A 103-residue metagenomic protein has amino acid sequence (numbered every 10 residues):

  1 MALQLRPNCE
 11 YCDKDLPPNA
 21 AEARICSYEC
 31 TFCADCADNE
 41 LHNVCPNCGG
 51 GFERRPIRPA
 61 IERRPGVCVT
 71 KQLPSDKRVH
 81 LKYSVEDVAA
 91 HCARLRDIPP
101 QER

Functional and structural regions predicted by a protein language model:
M1-R103: Intrinsically disordered, low-complexity regulatory regions in eukaryotic proteins
